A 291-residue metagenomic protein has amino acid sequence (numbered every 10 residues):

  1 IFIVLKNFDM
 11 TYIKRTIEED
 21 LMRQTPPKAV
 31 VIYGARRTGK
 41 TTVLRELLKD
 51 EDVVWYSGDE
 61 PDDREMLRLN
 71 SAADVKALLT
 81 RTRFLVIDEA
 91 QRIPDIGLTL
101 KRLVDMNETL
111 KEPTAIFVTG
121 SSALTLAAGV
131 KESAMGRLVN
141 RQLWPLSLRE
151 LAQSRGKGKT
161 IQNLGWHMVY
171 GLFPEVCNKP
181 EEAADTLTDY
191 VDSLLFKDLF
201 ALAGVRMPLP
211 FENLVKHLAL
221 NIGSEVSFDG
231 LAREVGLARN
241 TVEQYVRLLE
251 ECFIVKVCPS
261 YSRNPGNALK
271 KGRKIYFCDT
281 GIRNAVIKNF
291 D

Functional and structural regions predicted by a protein language model:
F8-Q24: Pre-Walker A adenine-sensing motif
I32: Hydrophobic anchor at the beta1->P-loop junction of P-loop NTPases
T41: Walker A/P-loop
V53-F84: Short glycine-rich substrate-engagement loop in P-loop NTPases that contacts/grips substrate
G97-L124, K131-E132: Conserved catalytic/switch belt of AAA+ P-loop NTPases
L124-N140, R155-G156: Short regulatory helix/loop adjacent to the ATP-binding pocket of P-loop NTPases
E181-D291: Accessory nucleic acid-recognition modules appended to NTPase machines
